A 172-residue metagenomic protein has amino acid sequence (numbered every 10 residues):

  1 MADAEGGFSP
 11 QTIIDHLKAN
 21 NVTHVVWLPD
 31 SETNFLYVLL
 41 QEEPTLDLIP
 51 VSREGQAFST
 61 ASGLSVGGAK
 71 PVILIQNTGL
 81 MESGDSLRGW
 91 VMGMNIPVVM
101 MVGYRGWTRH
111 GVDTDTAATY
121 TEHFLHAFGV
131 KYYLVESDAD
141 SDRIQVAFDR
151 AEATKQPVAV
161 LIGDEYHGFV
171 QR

Functional and structural regions predicted by a protein language model:
M1-R172: Thiamine diphosphate
